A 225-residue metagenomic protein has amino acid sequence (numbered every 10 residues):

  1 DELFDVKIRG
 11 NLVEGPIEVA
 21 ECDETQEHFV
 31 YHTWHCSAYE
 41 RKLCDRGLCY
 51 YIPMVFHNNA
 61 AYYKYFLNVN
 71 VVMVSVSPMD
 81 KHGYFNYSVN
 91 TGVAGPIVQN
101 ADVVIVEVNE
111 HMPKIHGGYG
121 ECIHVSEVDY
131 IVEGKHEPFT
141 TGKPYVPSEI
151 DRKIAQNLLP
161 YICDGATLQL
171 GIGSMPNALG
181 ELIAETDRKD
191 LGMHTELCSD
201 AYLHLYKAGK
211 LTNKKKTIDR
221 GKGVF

Functional and structural regions predicted by a protein language model:
D1-F225: Conserved alpha/beta enzyme-core scaffold
